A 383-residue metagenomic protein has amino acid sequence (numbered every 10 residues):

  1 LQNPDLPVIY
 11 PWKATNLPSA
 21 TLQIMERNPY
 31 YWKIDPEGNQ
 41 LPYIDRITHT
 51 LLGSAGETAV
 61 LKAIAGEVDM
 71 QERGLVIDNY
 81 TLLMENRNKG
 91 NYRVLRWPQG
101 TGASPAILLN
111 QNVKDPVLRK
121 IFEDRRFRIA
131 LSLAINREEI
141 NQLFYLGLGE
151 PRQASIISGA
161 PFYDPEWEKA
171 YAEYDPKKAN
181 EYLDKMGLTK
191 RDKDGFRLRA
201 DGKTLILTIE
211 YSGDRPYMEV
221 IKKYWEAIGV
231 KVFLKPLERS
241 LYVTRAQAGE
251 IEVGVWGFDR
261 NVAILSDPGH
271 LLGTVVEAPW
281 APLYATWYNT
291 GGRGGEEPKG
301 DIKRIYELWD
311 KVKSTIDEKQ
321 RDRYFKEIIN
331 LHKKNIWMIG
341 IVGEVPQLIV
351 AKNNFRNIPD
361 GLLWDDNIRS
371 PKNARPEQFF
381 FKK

Functional and structural regions predicted by a protein language model:
L1-A55, M84-S104, L146-G149, G187-D194 (+2 more regions): Aromatic-rich, solvent-exposed beta-strand/loop patch
L6, W12-Q23, R27, R96 (+5 more regions): Detector for C-terminal structural segments
Y31-L82, K222, E226-R239: Ligand-site clamp/hinge motif
A63-I64, L109, A246-A248: Hydrophobic residues within well-ordered alpha-helices
E72, L118-E123, Y163, I316: Primarily short, surface-exposed interaction patches in extracytoplasmic proteins
L75-N88, R260-S266: A ligand-binding cleft/hinge motif common to bilobed small-molecule-binding domains
T101-D115: Well-structured core secondary-structure elements of compact alpha/beta domains
V113-D124, T189: Short helix-loop capping/hinge motifs at secondary-structure junctions, enriched in acidic/polar residues
